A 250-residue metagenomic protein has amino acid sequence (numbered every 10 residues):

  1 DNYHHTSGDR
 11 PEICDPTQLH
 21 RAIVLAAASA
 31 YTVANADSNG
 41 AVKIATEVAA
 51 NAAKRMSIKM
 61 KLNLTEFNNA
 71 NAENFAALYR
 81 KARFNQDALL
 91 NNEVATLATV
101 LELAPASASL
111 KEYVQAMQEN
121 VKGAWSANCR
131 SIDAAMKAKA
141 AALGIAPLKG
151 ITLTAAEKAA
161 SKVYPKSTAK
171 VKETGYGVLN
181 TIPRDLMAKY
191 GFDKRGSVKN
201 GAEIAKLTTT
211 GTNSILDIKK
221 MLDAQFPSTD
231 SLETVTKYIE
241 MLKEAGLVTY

Functional and structural regions predicted by a protein language model:
D1-Y250: Secretory-pathway/membrane protein signature
